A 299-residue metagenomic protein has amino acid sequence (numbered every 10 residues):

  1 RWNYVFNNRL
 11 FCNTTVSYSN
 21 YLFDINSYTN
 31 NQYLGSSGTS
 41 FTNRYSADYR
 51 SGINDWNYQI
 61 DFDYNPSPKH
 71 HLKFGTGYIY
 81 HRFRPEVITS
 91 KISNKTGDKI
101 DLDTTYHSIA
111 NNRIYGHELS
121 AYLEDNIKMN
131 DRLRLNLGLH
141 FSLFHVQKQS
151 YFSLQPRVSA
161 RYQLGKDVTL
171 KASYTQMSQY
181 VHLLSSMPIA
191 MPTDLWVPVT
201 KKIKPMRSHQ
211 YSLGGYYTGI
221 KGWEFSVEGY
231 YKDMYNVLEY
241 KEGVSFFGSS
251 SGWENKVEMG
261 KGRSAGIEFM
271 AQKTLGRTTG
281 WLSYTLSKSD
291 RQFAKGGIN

Functional and structural regions predicted by a protein language model:
R1, I25-Y33, T39, P85-S93 (+6 more regions): Outer-membrane beta-barrel translocator domains and adjoining extracellular loop/strand segments of Gram-negative
R1, N54-I60, H117-L123, L139 (+5 more regions): Hydrophobic, lipid-facing positions within transmembrane beta-strands of outer-membrane proteins
R1-Q147, W281: Face-selective signature of the C-terminal outer-membrane beta-barrel domain
Y4, F62-P66, N126-I127, F141 (+7 more regions): Residue-level signature of outer-membrane beta-barrel architecture
N7-R9, N65-K69, N130-R134, Q163-D167 (+5 more regions): Outer-membrane beta-barrel channels and translocator barrels
Y18-L22, Y78-R84, L139-H145, Y174-Y180 (+4 more regions): Transmembrane beta-strands of outer-membrane beta-barrel pores
L22-D24, K166-Y211, G229-E254: Surface-exposed extracellular loop regions of Gram-negative outer-membrane beta-barrel proteins, predominantly
Y231-D233, S251-N299: Gram-negative outer-membrane beta-barrel transporters
